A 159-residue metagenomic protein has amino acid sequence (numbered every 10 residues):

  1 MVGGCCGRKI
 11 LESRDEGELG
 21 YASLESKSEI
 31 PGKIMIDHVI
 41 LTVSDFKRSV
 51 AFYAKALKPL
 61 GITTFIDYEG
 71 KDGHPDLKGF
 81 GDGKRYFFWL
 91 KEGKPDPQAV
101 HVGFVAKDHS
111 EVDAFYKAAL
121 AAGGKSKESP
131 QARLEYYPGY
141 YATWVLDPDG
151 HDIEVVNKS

Functional and structural regions predicted by a protein language model:
C5-C6: Cysteine-centered motifs
S28-V50, V102, S159: N-terminal beta-strand motif that seeds the catalytic metal site of vicinal oxygen chelate
D37, T64, I153-K158: Long, contiguous binding/interaction regions
I40-R85: Core segments of cupin and vicinal oxygen chelate
S44-K47, G103-P148: Vicinal oxygen chelate
H74-Y116: Long, continuous compositionally biased terminal/linker segments
